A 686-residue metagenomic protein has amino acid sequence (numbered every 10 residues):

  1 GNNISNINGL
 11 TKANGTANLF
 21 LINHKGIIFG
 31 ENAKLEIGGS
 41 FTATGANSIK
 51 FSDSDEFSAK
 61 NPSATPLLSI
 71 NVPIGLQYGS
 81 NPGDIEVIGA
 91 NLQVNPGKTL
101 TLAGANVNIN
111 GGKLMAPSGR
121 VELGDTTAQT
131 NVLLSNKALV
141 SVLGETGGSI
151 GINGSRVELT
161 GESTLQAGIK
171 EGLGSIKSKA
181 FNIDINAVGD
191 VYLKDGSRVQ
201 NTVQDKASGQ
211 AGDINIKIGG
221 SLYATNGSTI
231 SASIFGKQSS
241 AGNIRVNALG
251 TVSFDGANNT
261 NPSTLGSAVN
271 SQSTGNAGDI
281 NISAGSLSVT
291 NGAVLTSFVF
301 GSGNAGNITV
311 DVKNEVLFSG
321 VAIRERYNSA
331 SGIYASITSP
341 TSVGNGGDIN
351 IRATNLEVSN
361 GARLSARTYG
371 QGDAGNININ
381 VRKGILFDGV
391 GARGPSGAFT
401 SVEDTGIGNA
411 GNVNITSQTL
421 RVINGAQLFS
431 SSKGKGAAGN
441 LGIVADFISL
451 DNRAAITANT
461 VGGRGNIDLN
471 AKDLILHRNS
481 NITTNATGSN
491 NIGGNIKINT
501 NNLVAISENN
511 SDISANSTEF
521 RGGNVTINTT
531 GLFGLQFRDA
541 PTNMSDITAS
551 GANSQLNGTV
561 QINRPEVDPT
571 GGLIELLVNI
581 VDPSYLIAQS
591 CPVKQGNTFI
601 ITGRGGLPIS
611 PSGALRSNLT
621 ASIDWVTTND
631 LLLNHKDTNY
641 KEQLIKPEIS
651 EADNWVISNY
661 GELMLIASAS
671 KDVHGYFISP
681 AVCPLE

Functional and structural regions predicted by a protein language model:
G1-E686: Extracellular and secretory-pathway beta-repeat/beta-biased strand scaffolds
